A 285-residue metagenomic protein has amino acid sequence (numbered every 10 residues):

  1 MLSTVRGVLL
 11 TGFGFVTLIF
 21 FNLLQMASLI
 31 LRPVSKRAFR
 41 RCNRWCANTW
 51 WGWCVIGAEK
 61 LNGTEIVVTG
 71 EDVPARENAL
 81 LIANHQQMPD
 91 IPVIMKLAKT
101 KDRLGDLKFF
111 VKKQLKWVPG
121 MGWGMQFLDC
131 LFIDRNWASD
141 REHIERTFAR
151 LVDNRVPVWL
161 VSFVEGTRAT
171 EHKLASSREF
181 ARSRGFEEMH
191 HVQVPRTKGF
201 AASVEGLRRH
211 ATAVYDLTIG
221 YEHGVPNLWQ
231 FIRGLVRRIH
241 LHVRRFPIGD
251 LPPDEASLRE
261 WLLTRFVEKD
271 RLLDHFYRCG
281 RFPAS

Functional and structural regions predicted by a protein language model:
M1-L80, H85-Q87, P92-V93: Membrane-anchoring hydrophobic helices of lipid-metabolizing enzymes
T4, C46-W50, S139-H143, P195 (+1 more regions): Soluble or luminal CAZymes and related metallo-dependent hydrolases
V8, F15, P252-S285: Accessory terminal regions of nucleic-acid processing enzymes
P33-A38, N43-A47, L61, A75 (+2 more regions): Catalytic core of membrane glycerolipid acyltransferases/transacylases, capturing the structured, soluble-facing
T69-G70, I82-H85, F110-K113, F163 (+1 more regions): Short His-Asn-centered micro-motif
V93-I94, F110, T147-R150, G199-A202: Short, hydrophobic/aromatic alpha-helical segments in well-folded domains
K101, L115, P119-L128, N154-A256: A cross-family acyltransferase "interaction/gating" segment
D140-V152: A Trp-anchored, charged/polar loop motif used as the substrate-binding/catalytic surface of acyl/ester-handling
